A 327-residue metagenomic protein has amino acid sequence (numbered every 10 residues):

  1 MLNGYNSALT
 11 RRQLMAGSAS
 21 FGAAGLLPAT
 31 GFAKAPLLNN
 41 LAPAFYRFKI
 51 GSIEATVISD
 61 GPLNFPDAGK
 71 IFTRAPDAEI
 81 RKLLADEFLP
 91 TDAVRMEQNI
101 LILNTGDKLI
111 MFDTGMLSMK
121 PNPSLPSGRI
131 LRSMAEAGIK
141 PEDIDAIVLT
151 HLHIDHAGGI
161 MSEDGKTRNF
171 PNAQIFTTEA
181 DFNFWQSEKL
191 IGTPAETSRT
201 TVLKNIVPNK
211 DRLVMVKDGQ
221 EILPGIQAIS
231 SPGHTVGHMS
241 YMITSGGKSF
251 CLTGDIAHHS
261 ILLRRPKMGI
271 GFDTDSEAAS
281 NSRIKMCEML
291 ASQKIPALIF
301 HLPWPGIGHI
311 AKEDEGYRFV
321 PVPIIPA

Functional and structural regions predicted by a protein language model:
M1-L9: N-terminal secretory signal peptides
T10, G246-A327: Cap/insert and terminal regions of metallo-dependent hydrolase folds
T10-G25: N-terminal export leaders
K34-P36, S133-I139, D143, P171-S230 (+2 more regions): Metallo-beta-lactamase
F45-E136, S240-G254, H259: Conserved beta-strand hairpin/beta-sheet module of binuclear metal-dependent hydrolase folds, prominently
S52, L103, D113, I144 (+6 more regions): Divalent metal-coordination and catalytic microenvironments
D60-G61, T114-L117, L152, A180-D181 (+3 more regions): Active-site metal-binding loops of divalent metal-dependent hydrolases
L125-F176: Active-site metal-binding motif and surrounding structural segment of the metallo-beta-lactamase
